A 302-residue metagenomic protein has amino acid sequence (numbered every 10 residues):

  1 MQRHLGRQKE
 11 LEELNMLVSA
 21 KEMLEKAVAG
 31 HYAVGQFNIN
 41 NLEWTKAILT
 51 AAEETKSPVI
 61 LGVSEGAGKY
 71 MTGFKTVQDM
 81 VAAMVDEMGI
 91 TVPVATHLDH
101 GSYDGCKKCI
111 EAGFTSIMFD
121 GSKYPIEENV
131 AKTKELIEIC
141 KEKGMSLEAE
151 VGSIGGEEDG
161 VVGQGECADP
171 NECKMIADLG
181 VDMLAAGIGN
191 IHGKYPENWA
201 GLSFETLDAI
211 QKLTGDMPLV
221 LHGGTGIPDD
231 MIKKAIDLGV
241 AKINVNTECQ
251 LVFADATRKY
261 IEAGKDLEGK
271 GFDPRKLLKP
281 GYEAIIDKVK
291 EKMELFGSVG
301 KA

Functional and structural regions predicted by a protein language model:
M1-N15: Short, Lys/Arg-enriched N-terminal segments with co-localized hydrophobic residues within the first ~10-30 amino acids
L14-G35, A82: N-terminal amphipathic alpha-helix/helix-capping segment at the start of soluble metabolic enzymes
A20-L24, L42-G66, T76-T91, Y103-L213 (+2 more regions): Alpha/beta enzyme core
Q36-N38, P58-G62, A95-H97: Short, conserved beta-strand segments within well-ordered enzyme catalytic domains that often line or immediately flank
I39, T96-S102, P218-D229: Glycine-rich beta-to-alpha transition loops that act as phosphate-gripper elements at the mouths of alpha/beta enzyme
I188, G223-T225, T247: Active-site proximal loops enriched in glycine and acidic residues that flank catalytic Cys/His/Asp and coordinate
P228-A302: C-terminal alpha-helical cap/extension of soluble enzyme domains
